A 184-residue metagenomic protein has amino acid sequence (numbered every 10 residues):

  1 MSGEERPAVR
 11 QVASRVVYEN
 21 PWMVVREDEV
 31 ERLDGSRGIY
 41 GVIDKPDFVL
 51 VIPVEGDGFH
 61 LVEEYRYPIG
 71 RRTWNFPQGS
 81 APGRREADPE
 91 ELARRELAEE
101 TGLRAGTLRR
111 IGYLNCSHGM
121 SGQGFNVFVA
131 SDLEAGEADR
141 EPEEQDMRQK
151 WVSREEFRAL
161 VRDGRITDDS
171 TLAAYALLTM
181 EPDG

Functional and structural regions predicted by a protein language model:
S2-V9, S36, R72, P77 (+5 more regions): Nudix hydrolase/Nudix homology domain
R6, V49-R95, E143: Conserved Nudix-box catalytic region and its N-terminal flanking loop in Nudix hydrolases and closely related
V9, A13-L50, E55: Acidic, metal-coordinating catalytic segment for phosphate/diphosphate chemistry, firing primarily on the Nudix
R15, V51, H118-G119, D139-E141: Short secondary-structure boundary/capping segments
V24, P46, V54-G56, R66-P68 (+4 more regions): Active-site segment of metal-dependent pyrophosphate-handling enzymes, primarily the Nudix hydrolase catalytic core
E27, L50, G58, G124 (+1 more regions): Conserved beta-strand and immediately adjacent loop positions that scaffold enzyme active sites
E27-E29, P53, V129-S131, W151-S153 (+1 more regions): Short, well-ordered beta-strand micro-motif
